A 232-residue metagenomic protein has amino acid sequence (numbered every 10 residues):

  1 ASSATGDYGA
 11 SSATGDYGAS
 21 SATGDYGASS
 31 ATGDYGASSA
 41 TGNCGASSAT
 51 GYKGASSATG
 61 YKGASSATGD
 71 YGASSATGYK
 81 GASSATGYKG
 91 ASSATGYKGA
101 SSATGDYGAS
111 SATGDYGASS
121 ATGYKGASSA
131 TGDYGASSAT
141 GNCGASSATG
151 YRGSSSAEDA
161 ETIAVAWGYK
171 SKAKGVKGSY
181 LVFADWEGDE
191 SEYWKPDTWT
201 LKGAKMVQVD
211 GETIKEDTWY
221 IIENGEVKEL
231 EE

Functional and structural regions predicted by a protein language model:
A1-S156: Thr-biased low-complexity repeat/linker tracts and other Thr-enriched repetitive architectures
S93, S156, I163-E232: Intrinsically disordered, low-complexity terminal regions
